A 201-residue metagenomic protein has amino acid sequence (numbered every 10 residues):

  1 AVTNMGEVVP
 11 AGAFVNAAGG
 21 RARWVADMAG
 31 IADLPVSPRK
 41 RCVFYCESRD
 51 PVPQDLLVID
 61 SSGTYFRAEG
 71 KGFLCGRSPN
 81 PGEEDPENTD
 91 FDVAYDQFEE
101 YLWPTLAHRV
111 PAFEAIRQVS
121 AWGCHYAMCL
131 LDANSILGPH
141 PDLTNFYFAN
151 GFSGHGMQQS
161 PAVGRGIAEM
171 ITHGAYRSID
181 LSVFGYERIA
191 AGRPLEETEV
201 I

Functional and structural regions predicted by a protein language model:
N4-G6: Glycine-centered tight beta-turn/hairpin loop motif at sheet-sheet or coil-to-beta transitions
V8-D55: Central helical "cap/lid" subdomain
G20-R21, K40, S62, A133 (+1 more regions): A generic "binding-loop/recognition-motif" signal
V25-D27, D85, Q158-Q159: Short glycine-/acidic-enriched loop or helix-start segments at secondary-structure transitions that form or flank
D33, S48-N145: Active-site lid/adjacent beta-loop-alpha segment flanking the redox-cofactor pocket in flavoenzymes
P104-I201: C-terminal catalytic lobe of FAD-dependent flavoproteins
